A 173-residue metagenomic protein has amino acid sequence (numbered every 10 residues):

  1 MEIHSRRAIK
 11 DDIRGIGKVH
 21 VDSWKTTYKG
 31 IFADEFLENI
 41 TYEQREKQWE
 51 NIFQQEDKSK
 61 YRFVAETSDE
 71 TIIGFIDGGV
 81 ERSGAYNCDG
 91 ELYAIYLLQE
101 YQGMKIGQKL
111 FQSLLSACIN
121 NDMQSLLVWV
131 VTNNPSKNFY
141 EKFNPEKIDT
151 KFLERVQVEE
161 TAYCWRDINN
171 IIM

Functional and structural regions predicted by a protein language model:
M1-R14, N169-M173: Conserved N-terminal entry element of GNAT/NAT acetyltransferase domains
R7-D11, V21-I31, L37-E100, F111-S113 (+3 more regions): Acetyl-CoA-dependent GNAT
L92-I95, L126-V130: Conserved hydrophobic beta-strand within the GNAT/NAT acetyltransferase core sheet that lines the active-site cleft
Y101, K105: Glycine-rich phosphate-binding loop
L127-V131, E141-A162: Conserved catalytic-core motifs of GNAT/GCN5-like acyltransferases
V158-M173: Terminal substrate-recognition subdomain of acyl/acetyltransferases
